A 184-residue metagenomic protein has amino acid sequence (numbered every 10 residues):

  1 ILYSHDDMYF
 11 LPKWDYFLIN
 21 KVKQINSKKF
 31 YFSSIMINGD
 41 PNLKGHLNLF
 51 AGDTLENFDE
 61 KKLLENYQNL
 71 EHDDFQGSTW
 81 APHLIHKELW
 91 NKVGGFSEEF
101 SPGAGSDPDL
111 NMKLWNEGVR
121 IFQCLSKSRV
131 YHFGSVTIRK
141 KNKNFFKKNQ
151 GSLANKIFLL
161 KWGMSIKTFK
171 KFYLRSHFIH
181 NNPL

Functional and structural regions predicted by a protein language model:
I1-Y9: Short beta-strand-to-loop acidic/aromatic patch adjacent to the donor-nucleotide binding site
K13-Y31: Conserved donor-nucleotide/metal-binding helix-loop-beta segment in metal-dependent transferases, i.e., the alpha-helix
F17-L18, Q76-G94, E99-S128: A short, conserved alpha-helix in the catalytic core of glycosyltransferases
F30-F50: Short beta-strand-to-loop element that shapes/binds the nucleotide-sugar donor at the catalytic cleft/hinge
I37-G39, S101, Q123-F145: Active-site donor/metal-binding and catalytic loop motifs of nucleotide-sugar-dependent glycosylation enzymes
A51-Q76, W80: Short, flexible, basic/aromatic active-site loop/helix in glycosyltransferases
K141-K171: Catalytic core of nucleotide-sugar-dependent glycosyltransferases
